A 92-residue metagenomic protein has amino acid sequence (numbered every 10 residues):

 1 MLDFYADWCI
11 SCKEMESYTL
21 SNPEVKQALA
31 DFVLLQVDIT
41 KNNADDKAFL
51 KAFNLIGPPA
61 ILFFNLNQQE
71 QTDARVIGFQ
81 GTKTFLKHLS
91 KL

Functional and structural regions predicted by a protein language model:
M1-C9: Short active-site neighborhood of thiol/selenol oxidoreductases, capturing the structured segment around
M1-L2, L34, I61: Hydrophobic beta-strand anchors of alpha/beta hydrolase catalytic cores
S11-A30: Typically the conserved alpha-helix immediately C-terminal to a functionally engaged Cys/Sec in thioredoxin-like
K13-E14, K47, D73-R75: Short, solvent-exposed loop/turn and secondary-structure capping segments
T19-E24, I56-L92: Non-catalytic, surface beta->alpha helical segment in thiol-disulfide oxidoreductase systems
A30-L35, P58: Loop/turn elements at helix/coil->beta-strand transitions in domains of secreted/extracellular proteins
A44-P58: Structural alpha/beta surface segment adjacent to cysteine/selenocysteine redox centers across thiol/disulfide enzymes
